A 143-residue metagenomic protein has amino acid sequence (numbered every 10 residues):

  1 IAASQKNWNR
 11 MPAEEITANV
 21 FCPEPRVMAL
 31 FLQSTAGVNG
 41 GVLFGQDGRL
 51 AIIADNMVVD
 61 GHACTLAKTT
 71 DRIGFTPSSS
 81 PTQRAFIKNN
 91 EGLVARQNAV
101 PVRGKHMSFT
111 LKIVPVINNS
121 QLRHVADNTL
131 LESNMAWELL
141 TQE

Functional and structural regions predicted by a protein language model:
I1-E143: Mature extracellular/passenger domains of Gram-negative fimbrial/pilin and adhesin proteins
